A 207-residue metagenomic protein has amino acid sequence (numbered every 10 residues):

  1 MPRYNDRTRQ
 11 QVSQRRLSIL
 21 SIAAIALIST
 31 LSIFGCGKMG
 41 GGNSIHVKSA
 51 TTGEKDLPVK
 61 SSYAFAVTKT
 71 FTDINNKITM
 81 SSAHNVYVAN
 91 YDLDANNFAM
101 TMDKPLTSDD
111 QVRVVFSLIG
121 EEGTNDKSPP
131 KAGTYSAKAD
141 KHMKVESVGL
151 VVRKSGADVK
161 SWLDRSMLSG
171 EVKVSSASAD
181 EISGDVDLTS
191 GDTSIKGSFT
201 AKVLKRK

Functional and structural regions predicted by a protein language model:
Y4-A23: Bacterial N-terminal signal peptides that target proteins for export
S32-G35: C-terminal motif of bacterial Sec signal peptides marking the signal peptidase cleavage site
G37-W162: An ectodomain-focused feature that recognizes extracytoplasmic/extracellular
S128-R206: Acidic, glycine-rich flexible loop segments
